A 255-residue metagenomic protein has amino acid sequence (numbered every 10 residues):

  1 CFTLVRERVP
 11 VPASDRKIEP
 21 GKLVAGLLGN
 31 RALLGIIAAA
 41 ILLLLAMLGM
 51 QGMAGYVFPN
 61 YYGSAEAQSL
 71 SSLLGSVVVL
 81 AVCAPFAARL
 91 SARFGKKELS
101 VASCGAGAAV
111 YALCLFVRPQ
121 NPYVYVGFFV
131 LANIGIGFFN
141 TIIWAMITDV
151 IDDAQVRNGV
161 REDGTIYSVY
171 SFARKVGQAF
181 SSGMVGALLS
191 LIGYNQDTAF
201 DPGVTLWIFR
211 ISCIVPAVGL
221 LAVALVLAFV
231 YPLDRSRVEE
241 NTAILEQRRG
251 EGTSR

Functional and structural regions predicted by a protein language model:
C1-R255: Membrane-embedded alpha-helical bundles of multi-pass transporters/translocases, especially carrier/permease families
